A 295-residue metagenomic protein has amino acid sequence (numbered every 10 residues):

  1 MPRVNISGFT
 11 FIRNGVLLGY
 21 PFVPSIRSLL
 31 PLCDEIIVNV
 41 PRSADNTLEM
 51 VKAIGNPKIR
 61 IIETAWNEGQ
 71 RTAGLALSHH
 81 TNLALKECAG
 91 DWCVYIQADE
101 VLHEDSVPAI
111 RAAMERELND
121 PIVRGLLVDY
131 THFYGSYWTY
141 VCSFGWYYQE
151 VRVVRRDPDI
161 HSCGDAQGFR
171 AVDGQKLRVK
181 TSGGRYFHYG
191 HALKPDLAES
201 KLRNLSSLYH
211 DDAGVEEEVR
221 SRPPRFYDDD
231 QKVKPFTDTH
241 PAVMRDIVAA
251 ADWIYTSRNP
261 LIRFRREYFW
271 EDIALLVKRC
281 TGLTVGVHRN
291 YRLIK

Functional and structural regions predicted by a protein language model:
R3, P31, I54-N56, D120 (+2 more regions): Short, well-ordered coil/turn elements that cap or connect secondary structure elements
I6-F9, R13, G19-P21, A44-Y95: Active-site-proximal specificity loops/subdomain of glycosyltransferases
F22-S28: Short amphipathic alpha-helix
I26, E35, L48: Active-site-proximal cofactor/substrate-binding loop regions of enzyme domains
L29, D34-S43, E63-T64: Short beta-strand/loop segment that forms part of the nucleotide-sugar
G74-S78, E104-K295: Catalytic-site signature of metal-activated, phosphate-bearing donor transferases, centered on the GT-A/GT-A-like
Q97-V101: The conserved acidic donor/metal-binding loop of glycosyltransferases
